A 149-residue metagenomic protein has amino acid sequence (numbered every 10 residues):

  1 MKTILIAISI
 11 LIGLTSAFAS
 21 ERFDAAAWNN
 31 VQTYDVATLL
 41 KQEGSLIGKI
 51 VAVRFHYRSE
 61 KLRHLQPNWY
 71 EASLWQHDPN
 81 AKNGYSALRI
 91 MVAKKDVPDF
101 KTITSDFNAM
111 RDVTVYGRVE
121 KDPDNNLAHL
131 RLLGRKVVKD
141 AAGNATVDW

Functional and structural regions predicted by a protein language model:
I4-L14: Sec-dependent N-terminal signal peptides
A19-W149: OB-fold and OB-like single-stranded nucleic-acid-recognition modules and their adjacent interaction interfaces
